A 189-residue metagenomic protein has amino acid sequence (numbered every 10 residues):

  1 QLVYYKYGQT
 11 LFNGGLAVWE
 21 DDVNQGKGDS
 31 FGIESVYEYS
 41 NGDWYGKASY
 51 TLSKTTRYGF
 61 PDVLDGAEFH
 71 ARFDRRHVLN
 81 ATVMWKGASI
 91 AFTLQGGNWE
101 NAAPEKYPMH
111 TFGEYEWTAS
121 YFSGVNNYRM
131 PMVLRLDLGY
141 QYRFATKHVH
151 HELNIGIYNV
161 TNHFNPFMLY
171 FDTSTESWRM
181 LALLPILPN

Functional and structural regions predicted by a protein language model:
Q1, T93-E116, P131-R135, Q141-N189: C-terminal beta-signal and adjacent terminal beta-strands/loops of Gram-negative outer-membrane beta-barrel proteins
V3, G8, F12, G26 (+1 more regions): Generic, ordered loop/turn and secondary-structure boundary motif
Y4-K6, A17-P104: Gram-negative outer-membrane beta-barrel transporters
Y7-Q9, G14-G15, G42-D43, G87 (+3 more regions): Intrinsic-disorder/low-complexity loop/linker signature
L11-V18, T56-D65, E114-F122, L169-D172: Flexible, solvent-exposed coil segments and beta strand-coil junctions, predominantly the extracellular/periplasmic
V23-N24, N80, N126, N159-N165: Asparagine-centered polar/low-complexity signal
G26-G28, R72-F73, R129-L134, L181-A182: Aromatic-acidic/polar surface patches that form glycan- and anion
A67-F69, F122-Y128, S177-R179: Active-site rim elements
